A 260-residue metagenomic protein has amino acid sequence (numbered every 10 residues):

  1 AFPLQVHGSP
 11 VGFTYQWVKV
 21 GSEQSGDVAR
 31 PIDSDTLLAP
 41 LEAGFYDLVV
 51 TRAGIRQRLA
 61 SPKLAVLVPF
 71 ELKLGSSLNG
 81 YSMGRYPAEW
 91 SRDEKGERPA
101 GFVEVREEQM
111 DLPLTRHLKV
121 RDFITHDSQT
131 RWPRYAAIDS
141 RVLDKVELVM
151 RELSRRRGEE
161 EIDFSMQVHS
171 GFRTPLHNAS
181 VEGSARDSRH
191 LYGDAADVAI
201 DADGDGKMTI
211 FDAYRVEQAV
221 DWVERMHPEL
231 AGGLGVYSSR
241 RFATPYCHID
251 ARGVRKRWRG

Functional and structural regions predicted by a protein language model:
A1-L74: Beta-strand-enriched, solvent-exposed domains that form extended recognition/catalytic surfaces
Q24-D27, Q57, S154-D163, S238-T244: Intrinsically disordered, low-complexity coil segments
V49-T51, G171, A199: Residue-level recognition of well-ordered beta-strand positions that form the cores of beta-sheet-rich folds across
L74-E107: Compositionally biased low-complexity segments at domain edges in trafficked proteins and select soluble regulators
G101-E161: Active-site acidic/histidine clusters and adjacent loop/turn architecture that either coordinate catalytic ions
A136-L143, R173, D197-I200, Y246-I249: Long, contiguous interaction/targeting segments characteristic of exported/extracellular or secretory-pathway proteins
E147-G183: Extended, low-complexity, intrinsically disordered C-terminal regulatory tails of eukaryotic serine/threonine kinases
R186-G260: Catalytic cores and adjacent binding grooves of peptidoglycan-active enzymes
